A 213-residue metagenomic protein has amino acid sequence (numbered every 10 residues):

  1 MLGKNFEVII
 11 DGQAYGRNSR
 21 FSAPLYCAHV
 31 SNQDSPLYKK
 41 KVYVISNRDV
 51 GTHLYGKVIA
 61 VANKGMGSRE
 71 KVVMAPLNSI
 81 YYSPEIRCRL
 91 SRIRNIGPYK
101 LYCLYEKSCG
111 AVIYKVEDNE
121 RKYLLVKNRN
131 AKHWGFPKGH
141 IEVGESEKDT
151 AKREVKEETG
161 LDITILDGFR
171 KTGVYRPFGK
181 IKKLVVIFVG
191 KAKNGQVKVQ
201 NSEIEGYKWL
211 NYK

Functional and structural regions predicted by a protein language model:
M1-L104: Hydrophobic N-terminal alpha-helices or hydrophobic patches in metabolic proteins across all domains of life
H29, G135, W209: Short aromatic/basic micro-patch
Q33, R48, K115-D118, K191-Q196 (+1 more regions): Short loop segments at secondary-structure junctions
K40, K107-C109, V186, E205: Change "...and in nucleic-acid phosphodiester-cleaving endonucleases..." to "...and in nucleic-acid processing enzymes
E70, H133-P137: Short small-residue beta-strand/loop micro-motif enriched in glycine and branched aliphatics
K100-Y123: Conserved N-terminal beta-strand and adjoining loop/helix that marks the start of the Nudix/MutT-like hydrolase domain
N128-A131: Short connector loops/turns at beta-strand edges and beta->alpha or beta->beta junctions
I141-L166, K171-K213: Unchanged
